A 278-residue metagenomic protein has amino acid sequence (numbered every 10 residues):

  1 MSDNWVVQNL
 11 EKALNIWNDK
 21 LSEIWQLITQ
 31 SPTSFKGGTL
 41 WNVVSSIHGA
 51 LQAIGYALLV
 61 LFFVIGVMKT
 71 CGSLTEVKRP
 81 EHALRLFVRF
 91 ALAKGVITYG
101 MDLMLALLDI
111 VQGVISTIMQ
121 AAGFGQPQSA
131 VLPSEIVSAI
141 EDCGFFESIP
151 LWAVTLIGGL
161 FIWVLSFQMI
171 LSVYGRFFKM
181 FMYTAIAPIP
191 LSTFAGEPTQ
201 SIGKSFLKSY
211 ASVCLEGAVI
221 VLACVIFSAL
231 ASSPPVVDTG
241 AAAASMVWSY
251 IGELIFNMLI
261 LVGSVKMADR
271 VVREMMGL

Functional and structural regions predicted by a protein language model:
M1-L10, P80-G100, G203-V213: Alpha-helical transmembrane segments and their helix-start/interface "positive-inside/aromatic belt" motifs in integral
M1-L58: Binding/recognition "hotspot" determinant
V44-Q52, L84-V88, L92, E141 (+5 more regions): Alpha-helical membrane-interface segments at transmembrane helix boundaries
I47-I54, F90, K94, L171-Y174 (+3 more regions): Loop-to-transmembrane-helix entry motif
A53-I65, I157, I162, M180: Hydrophobic alpha-helical transmembrane segments
L58-K94, I186-Q200: Hydrophobic transmembrane alpha-helix segments characteristic of membrane transport and insertion machinery
A93-I186, C224-G277: Non-cytosolic segments of integral membrane proteins
L191-K208, G240, V271-M275: Alpha-helical transmembrane segments
